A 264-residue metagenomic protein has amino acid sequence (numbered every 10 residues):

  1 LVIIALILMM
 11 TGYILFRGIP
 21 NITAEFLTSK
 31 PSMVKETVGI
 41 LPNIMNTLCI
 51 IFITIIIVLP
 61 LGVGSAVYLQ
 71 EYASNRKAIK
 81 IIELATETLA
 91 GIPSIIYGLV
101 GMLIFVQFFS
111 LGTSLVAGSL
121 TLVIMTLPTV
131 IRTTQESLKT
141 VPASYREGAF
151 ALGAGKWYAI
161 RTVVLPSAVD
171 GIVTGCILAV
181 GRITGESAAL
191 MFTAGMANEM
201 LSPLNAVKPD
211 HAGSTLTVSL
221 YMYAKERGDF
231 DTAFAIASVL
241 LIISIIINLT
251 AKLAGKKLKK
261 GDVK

Functional and structural regions predicted by a protein language model:
L1-G12: N-terminal signal-anchor/first transmembrane alpha helix
I14-T54, M222-F230: Periplasmic/extracellular loop-to-transmembrane helix junction in inner-membrane transport proteins
V34, V38, L190-L241: Interhelical loop and adjacent transmembrane-helix boundary motif in polytopic membrane transport permeases
T54-T86, L99, A251-K260: Transmembrane-helix boundary motif in ABC transporter permease subunits
S74-A78, E83, P142, R146-T174: Amphipathic cytosolic juxtamembrane alpha-helices at the membrane-cytosol interface of multi-pass membrane transporters
E87-V123: Generic hydrophobic transmembrane alpha-helix motif, especially the helices
T134, K156-A194: Transmembrane alpha-helices
Q135, K139, I177, V218-K264: C-terminal transmembrane helix and the adjacent membrane-cytosol boundary/short C-terminal tail of inner/organellar
